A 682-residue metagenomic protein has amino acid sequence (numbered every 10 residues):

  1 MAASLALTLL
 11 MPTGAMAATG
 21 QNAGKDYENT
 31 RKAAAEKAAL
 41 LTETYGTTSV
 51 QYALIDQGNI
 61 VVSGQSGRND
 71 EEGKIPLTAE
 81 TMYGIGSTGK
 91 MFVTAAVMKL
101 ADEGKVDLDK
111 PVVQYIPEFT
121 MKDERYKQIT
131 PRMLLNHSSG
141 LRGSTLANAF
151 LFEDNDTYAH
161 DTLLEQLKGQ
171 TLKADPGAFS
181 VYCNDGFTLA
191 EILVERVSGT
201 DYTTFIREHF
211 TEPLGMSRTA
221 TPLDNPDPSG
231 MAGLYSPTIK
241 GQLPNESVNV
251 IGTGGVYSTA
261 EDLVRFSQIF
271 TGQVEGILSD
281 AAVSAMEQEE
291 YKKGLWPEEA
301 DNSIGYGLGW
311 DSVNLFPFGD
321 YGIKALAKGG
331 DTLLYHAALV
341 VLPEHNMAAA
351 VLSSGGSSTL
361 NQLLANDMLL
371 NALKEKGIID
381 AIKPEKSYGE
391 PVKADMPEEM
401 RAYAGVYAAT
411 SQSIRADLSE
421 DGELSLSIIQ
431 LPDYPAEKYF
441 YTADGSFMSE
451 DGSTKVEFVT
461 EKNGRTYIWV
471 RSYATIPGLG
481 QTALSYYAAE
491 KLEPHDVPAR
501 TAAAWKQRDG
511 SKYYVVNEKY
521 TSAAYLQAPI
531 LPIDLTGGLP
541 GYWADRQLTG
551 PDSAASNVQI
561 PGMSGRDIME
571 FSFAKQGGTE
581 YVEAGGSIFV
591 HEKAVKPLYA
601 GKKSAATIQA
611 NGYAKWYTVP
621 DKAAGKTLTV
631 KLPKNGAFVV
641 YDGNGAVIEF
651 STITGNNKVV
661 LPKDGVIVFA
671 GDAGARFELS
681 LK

Functional and structural regions predicted by a protein language model:
A2-P12: Bacterial N-terminal signal peptides
T13-A17: Sec/Tat signal peptide C-region and signal peptidase I cleavage site
A18-I60, R207, S247-K682: Catalytic loop of the DD-peptidase/beta-lactamase superfamily, centered on the K-T-G motif and neighboring
G24-I85, K105-K110, Q114, K122 (+1 more regions): Short, conserved catalytic-motif segment at the N-terminal edge
N59, Q65-D70, E124-L333, A337-A338: Short, surface-exposed loop or secondary-structure junction motifs that flank catalytic or metal-binding residues
V93: Active/ligand-binding-proximal structured segments within catalytic/core domains that scaffold catalytic residues
